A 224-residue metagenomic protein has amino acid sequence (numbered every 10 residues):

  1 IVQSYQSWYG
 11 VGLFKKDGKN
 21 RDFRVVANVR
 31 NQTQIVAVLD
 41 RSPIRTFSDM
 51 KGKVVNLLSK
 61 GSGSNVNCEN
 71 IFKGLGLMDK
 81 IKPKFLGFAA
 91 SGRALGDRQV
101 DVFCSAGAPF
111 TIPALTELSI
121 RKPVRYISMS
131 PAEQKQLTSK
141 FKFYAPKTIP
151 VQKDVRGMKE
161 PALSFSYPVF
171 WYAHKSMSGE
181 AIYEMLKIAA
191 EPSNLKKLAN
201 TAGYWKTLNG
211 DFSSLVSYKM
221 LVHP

Functional and structural regions predicted by a protein language model:
I1, N70, A89-F103, T116-R121: Short helices/loops that flank or line small-molecule/ion binding pockets
I1-L13, G87-F88, C104-I112, M129-P131 (+1 more regions): Beta->alpha turn/N-cap motifs
I1-S59, Y126: Short, glycine-/small- and polar/acidic-enriched structural segments that line small-molecule recognition paths
W8-V25, P113-P131, L137-R156: Ligand-binding "clamshell"
N31-D97, K196, S213-P224: Bilobed "Venus flytrap"/periplasmic-binding protein-like clamshell domains and structurally analogous long
T33-I44, L137-K142, G157-A181: A bilobed periplasmic-binding-protein/Venus flytrap-type ligand-binding module shared by bacterial periplasmic
A90, G107-Y126, Q136-K142, P168 (+1 more regions): An extracytoplasmic/periplasmic, membrane-proximal ligand-sensing/linker region
I149-Y167, P192-K197, T201: Acidic, S/T/G-rich, low-cysteine, solvent-exposed domains in lumenal/extracellular/periplasmic regions of secretory
